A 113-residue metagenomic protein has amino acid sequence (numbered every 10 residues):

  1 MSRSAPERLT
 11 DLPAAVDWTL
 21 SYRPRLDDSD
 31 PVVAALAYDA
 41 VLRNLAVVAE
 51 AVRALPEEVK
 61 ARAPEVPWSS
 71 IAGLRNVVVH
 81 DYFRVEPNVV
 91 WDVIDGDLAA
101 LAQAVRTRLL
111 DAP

Functional and structural regions predicted by a protein language model:
M1-P113: Solvent-exposed interaction patches of small proteins and small membrane subunits
